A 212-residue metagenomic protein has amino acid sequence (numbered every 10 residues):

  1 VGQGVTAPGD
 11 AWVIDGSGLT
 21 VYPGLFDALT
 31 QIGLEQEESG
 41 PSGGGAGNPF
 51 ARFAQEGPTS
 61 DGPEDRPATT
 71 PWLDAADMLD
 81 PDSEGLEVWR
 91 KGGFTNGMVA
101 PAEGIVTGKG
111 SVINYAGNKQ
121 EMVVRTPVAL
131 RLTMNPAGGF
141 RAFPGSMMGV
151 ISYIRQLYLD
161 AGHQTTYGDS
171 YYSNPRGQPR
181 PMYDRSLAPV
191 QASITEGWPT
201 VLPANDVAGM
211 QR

Functional and structural regions predicted by a protein language model:
V1-G24, S39-P41: Histidine-rich, glycine-flanked metal-binding segment
G18, L29, W89: Divalent metal-coordination and catalytic microenvironments
Y22-L25, D80-S83: Short pre-active-site segment immediately N-terminal to the catalytic Zn-binding motif
F26-G33: Histidine-centered catalytic micro-motifs
E35-E37: Short, function-defining helix-loop hinge/capping sites that tune catalysis or transport
G40-A76, K119, R176: Active-site gating loops and adjacent loop-to-helix segments of metal-dependent hydrolytic enzymes
P81-R212: Polyanionic/metal-chelating signatures
